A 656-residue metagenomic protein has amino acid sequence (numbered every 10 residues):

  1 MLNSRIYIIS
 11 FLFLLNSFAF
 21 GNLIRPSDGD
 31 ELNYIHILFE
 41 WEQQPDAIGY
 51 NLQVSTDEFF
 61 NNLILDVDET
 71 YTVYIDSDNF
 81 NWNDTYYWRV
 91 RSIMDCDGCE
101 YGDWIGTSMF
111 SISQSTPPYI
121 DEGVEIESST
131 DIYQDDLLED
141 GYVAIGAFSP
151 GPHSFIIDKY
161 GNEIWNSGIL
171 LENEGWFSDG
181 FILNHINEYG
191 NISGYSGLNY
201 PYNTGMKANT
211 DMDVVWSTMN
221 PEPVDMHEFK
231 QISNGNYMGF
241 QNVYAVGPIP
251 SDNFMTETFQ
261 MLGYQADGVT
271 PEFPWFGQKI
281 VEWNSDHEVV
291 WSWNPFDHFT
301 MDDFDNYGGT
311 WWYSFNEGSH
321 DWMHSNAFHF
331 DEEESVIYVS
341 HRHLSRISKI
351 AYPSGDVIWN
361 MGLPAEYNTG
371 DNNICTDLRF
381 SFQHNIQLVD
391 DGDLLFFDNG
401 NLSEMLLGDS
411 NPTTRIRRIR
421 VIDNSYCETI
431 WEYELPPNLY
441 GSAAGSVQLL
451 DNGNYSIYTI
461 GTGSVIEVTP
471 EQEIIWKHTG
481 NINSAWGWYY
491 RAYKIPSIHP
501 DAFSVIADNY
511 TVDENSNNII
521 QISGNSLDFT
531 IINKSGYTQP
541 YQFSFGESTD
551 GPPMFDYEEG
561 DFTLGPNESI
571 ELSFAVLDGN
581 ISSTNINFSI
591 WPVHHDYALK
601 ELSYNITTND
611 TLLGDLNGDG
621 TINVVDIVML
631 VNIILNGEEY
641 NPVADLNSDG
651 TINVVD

Functional and structural regions predicted by a protein language model:
S4-S17: Sec-dependent N-terminal signal peptides
G21-P45, W82, Y101-E122: Pro/Thr/Ser/Gly-rich low-complexity, intrinsically disordered linker/stalk tracts
L32-L38, I522-S526, V625: Short coil/turn motif common to extracellular beta-sandwich-like domains
N51-N83, D95-S108: Recognizes extended acidic, P/S/T-rich segments that occur within or adjacent to Ig-like beta-sandwich modules
S77-T85, L577-S582: Surface-exposed, short loops/turns at beta-strand junctions within beta-sandwich domains
Y86, V90, F588-I590: Hydrophobic/tyrosine-rich beta-strand signature of extracellular beta-sandwich/beta-rich modules, prominently
I105-I606: Histidine-/acidic-rich catalytic cores in large beta-rich domains
L616-V643, S648-D656: Alpha-helical segments with a strong preference for the paired helices of cellulosomal dockerin domains
